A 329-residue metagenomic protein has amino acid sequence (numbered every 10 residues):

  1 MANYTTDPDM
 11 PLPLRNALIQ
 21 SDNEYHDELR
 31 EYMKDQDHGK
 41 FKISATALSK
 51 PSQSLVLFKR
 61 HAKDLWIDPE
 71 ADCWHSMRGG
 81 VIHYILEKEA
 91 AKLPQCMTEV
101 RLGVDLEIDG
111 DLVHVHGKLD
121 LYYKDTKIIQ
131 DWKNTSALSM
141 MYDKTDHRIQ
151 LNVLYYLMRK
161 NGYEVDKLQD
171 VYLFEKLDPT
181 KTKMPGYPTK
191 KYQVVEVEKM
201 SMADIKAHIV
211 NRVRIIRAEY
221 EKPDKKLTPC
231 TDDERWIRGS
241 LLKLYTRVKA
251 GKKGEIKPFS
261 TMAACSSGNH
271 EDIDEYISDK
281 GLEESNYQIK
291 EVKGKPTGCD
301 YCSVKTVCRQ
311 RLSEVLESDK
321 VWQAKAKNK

Functional and structural regions predicted by a protein language model:
M1-I128, S136-T145, R159, Y172 (+2 more regions): Metal-dependent nuclease catalytic cores that hydrolyze phosphodiester bonds in DNA/RNA, characterized by
Y4-L12, A17, L157-K329: Metal-dependent nuclease catalytic regions and adjoining charged, substrate-binding loops involved in nucleic-acid end
P51, H83, L154, I209 (+1 more regions): A residue-level signal for conserved active-site and pocket-lining positions in enzyme catalytic cores
P69-A71, L151-L154, W322-A326: Short, surface-exposed linear patches
H147-K160: An active-site-proximal "capping" alpha-helix that borders the catalytic cofactor pocket
